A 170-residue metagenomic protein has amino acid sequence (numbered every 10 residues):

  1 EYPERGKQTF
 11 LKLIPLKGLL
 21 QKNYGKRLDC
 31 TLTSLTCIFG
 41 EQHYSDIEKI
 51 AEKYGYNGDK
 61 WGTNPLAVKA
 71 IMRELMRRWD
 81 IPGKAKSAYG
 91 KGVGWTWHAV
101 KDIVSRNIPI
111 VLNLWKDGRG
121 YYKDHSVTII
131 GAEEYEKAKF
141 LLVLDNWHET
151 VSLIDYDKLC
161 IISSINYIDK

Functional and structural regions predicted by a protein language model:
E1-G62, Y135: Active-site-adjacent structural segments surrounding the nucleophilic cysteine of cysteine proteases and isopeptidases
K49-K170: Conserved active-site-adjacent core of cysteine acyl-enzyme catalytic domains
